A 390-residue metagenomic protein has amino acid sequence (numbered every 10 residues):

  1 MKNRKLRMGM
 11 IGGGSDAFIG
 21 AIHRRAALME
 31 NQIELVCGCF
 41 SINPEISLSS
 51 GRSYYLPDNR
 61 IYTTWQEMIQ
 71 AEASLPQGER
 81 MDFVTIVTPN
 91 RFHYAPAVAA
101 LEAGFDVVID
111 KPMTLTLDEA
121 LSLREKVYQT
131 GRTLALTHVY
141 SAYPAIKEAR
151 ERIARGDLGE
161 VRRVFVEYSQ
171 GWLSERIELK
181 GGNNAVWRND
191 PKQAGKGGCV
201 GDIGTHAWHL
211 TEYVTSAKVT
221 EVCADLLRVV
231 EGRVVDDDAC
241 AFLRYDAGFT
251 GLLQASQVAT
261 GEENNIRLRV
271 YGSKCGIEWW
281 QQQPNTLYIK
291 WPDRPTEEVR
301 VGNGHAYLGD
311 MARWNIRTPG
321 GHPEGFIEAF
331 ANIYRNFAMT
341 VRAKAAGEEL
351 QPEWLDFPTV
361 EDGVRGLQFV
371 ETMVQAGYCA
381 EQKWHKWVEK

Functional and structural regions predicted by a protein language model:
M1-K5, N336-K390: C-terminal helix-rich "cap/oligomerization" subdomain common to oxidoreductases
M1-L56: N-terminal Rossmann-like dinucleotide-binding module
V36, N59, D82: Conserved acidic residues
I61-M81: A structured beta-alpha segment of the ubiquitous adenosine-cofactor-binding alpha/beta core
F83, P89-A142, G156: Beta-strand-loop-alpha-helix segment that lines the small-molecule cofactor/substrate pocket of alpha/beta enzymes
T133, Y140-R233, L287: Predominantly a Rossmann-like dinucleotide-binding segment in NAD(P)-dependent oxidoreductases
V139, C240, Y245, K274-F357: C-terminal glycine/acidic-rich active-site capping loop/insertion
I203-N285: Glycine-rich, aromatic-lined ligand/substrate-binding cores of catalytic and carbohydrate-binding domains
